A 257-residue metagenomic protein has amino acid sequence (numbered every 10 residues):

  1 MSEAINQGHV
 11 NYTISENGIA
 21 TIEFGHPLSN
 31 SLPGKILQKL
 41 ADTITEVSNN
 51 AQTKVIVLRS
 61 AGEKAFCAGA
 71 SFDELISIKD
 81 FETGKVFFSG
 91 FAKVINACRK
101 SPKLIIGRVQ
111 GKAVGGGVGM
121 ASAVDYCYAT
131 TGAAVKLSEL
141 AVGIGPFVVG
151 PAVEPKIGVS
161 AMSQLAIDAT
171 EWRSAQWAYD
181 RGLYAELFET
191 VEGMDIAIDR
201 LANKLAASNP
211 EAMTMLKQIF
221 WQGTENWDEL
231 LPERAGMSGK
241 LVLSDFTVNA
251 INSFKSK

Functional and structural regions predicted by a protein language model:
M1-R59, N96: Conserved CoA-thioester-binding segment of acyl-CoA-metabolizing enzymes
S2-E23, A166, T170-K204, A212-E225 (+1 more regions): Amphipathic alpha-helical segments at domain termini/boundaries
I22, K39-L40, L58, S71 (+5 more regions): Terminal peptide-recognition signature
L37, F72, G150, V159-M162 (+3 more regions): A general structural signal for well-ordered alpha-helical segments in protein cores
T43, G90-P102: Catalytic-core regions built around general acid/base machinery
S60-V94, A113: Glycine- (often His-adjacent) and acidic-residue-rich active-site loop that binds/positions the CoA thioester
A97-N209: Crotonase-fold acyl-CoA enzyme core
E233-M237, L241, D245, N252-S253: Intrinsically disordered, low-complexity segments enriched in small/flexible residues
